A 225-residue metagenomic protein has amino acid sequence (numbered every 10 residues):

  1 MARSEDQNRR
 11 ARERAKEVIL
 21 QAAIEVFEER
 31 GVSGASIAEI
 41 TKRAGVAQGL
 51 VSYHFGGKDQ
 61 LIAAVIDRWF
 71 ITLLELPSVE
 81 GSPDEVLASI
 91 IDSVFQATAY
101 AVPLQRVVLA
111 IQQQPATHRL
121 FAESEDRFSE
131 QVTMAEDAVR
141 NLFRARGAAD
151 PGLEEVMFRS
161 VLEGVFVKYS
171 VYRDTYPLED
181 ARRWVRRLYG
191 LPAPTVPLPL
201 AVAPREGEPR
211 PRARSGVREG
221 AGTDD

Functional and structural regions predicted by a protein language model:
M1-R14, T195-D225: N-terminal intrinsically disordered/low-complexity leader segments
D6-E17, G56, Q60, A64 (+7 more regions): Residues at secondary-structure transition points
A11-A23, I40, L61, V65-W69 (+3 more regions): Generic hydrophobic, amphipathic alpha-helix propensity
V18, E25-Q60, A64: Helix-turn-helix
F55, Q96, A110-H118: Short helix-capping/turn signature of helix-turn-helix
A64, E75-L104, E155-F158, L200-E208: Hydrophobic alpha-helical connector segments
L74-G81, Y100-R106, T117-R146, G152-V156 (+2 more regions): Amphipathic alpha-helical packing segments from all-alpha helical-bundle domains
I90-T98, G152-V202: Extended low-complexity intrinsically disordered regions
